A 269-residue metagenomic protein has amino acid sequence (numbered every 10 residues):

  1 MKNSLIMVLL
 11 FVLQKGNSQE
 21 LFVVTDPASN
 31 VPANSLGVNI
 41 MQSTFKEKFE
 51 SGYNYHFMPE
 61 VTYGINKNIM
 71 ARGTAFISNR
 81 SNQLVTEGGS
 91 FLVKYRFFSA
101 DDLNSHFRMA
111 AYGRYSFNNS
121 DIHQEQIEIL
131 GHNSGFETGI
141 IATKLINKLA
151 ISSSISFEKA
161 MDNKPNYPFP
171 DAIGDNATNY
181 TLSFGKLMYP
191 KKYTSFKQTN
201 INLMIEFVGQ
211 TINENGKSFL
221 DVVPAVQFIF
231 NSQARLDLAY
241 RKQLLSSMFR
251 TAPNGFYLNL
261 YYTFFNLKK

Functional and structural regions predicted by a protein language model:
M1-F22: Bacterial Sec-dependent N-terminal signal peptides
S18-D162, D171-K269: Transmembrane beta-barrel domains of Gram-negative outer membranes and organellar outer membranes
N166-P168: Extended low-complexity, intrinsically disordered segments associated with secretion/export and membrane-tethering
